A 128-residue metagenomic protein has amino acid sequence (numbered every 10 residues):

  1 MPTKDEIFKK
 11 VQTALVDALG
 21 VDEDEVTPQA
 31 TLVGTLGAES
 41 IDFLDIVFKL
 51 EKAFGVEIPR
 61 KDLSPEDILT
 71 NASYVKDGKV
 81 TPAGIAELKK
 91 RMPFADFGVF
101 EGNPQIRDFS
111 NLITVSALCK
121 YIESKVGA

Functional and structural regions predicted by a protein language model:
P2-D45, K52-A128: Phosphopantetheine-dependent thiolation modules in NRPS/PKS and related acyl-activating systems
